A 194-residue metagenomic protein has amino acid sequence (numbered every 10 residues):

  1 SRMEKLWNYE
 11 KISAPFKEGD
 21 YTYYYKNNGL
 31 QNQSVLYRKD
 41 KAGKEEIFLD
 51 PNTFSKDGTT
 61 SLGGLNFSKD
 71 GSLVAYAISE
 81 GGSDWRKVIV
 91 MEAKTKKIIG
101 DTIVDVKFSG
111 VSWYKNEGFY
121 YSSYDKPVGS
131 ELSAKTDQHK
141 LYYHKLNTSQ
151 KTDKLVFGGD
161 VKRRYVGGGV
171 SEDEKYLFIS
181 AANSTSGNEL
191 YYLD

Functional and structural regions predicted by a protein language model:
S1-D194: Beta-propeller folds
